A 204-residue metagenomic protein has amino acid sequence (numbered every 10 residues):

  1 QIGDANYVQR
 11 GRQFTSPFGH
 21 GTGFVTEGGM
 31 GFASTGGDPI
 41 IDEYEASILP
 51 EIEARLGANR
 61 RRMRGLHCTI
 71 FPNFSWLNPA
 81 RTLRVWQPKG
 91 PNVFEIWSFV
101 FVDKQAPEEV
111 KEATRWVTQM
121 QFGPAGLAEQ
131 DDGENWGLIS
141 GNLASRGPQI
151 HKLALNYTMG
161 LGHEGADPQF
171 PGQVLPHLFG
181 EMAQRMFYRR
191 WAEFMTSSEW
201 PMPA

Functional and structural regions predicted by a protein language model:
Q1-A204: C-terminal catalytic domain of Rieske-type non-heme iron oxygenases
